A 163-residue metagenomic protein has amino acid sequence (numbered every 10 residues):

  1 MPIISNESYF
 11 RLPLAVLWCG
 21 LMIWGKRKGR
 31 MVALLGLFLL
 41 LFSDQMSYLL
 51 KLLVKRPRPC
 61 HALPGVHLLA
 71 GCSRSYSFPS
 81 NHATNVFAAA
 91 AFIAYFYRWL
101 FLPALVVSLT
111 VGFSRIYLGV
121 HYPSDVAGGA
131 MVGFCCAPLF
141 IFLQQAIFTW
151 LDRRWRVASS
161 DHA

Functional and structural regions predicted by a protein language model:
M1-Y76, T84-Y95, W99-V106, T110-V111: Hydrophobic alpha-helical bundle signature of multipass membrane enzymes
L69-A163: Membrane-embedded catalytic cores of phosphoryl/pyrophosphoryl-handling enzymes
